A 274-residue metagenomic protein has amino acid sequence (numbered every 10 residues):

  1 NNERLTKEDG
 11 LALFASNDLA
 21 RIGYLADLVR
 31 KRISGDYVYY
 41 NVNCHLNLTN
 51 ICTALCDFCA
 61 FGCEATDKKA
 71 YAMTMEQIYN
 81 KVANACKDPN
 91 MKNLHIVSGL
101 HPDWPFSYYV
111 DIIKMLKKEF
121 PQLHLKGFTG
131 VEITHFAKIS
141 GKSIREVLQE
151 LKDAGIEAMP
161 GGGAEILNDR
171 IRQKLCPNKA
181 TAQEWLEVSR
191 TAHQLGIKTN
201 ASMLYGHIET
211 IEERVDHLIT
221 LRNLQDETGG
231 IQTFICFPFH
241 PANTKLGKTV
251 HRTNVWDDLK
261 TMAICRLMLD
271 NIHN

Functional and structural regions predicted by a protein language model:
N1-D9, N17, I33, Y37-V38 (+1 more regions): C-terminal accessory regions of radical SAM enzymes
N2, A26, L221: Residue-level signal for inorganic ion chemistry
E3-K7, S16, A20-Y24, L46 (+8 more regions): Electropositive phosphate-/nucleotide-binding environments in soluble metabolic enzymes
G10-L13, C44-H45, S98-P102, Y205-I208 (+1 more regions): Conserved short loop/turn motifs at secondary-structure junctions
R21-T66, A70-V97: N-terminal pre-triad scaffold of radical SAM enzymes
C63-Y79, A85-I113, K117-V188, T199-A201 (+2 more regions): Core AdoMet radical
E119-F120, K152-A164, Q183-K245, V255-N274: Conserved C-terminal portion of the radical SAM core fold that forms the substrate/S-adenosylmethionine-binding
H251: Local sequence-structure signature of Cys/Sec-based thiol-disulfide redox active-site neighborhoods
